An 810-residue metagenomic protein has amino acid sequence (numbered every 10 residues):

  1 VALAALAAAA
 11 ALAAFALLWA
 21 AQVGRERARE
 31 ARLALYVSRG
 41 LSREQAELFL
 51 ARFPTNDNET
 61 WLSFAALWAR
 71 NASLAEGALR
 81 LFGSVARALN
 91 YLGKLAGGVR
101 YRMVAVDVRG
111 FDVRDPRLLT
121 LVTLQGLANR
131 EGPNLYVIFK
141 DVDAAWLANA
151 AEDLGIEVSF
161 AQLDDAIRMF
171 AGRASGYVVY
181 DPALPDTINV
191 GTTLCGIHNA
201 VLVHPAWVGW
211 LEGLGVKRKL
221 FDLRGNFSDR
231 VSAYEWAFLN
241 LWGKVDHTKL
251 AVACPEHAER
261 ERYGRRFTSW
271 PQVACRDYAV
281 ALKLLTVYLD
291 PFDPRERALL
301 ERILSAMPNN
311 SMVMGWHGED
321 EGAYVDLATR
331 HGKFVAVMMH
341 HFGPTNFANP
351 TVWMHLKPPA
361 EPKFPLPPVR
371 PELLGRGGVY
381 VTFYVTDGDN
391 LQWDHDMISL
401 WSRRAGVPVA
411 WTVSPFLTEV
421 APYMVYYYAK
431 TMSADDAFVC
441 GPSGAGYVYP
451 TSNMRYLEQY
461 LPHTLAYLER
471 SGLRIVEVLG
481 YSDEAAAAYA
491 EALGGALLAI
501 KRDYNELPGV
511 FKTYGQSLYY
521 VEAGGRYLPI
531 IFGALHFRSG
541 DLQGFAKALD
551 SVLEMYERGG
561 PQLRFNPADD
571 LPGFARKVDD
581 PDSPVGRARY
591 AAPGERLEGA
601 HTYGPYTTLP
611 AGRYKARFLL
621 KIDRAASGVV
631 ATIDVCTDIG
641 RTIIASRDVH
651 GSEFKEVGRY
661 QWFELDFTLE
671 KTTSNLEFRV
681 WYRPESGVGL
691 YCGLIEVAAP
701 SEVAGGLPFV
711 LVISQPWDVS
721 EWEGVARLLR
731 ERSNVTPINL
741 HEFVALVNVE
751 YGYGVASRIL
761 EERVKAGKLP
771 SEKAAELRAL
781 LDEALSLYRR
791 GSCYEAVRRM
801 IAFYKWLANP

Functional and structural regions predicted by a protein language model:
G24-H355: Preference for solvent-exposed, low-hydrophobicity sequence contexts
L300, L304-G315, V381-D396, S402-G406 (+4 more regions): Catalytic grooves of carbohydrate-active enzymes
N349-Y427: Active-site beta->alpha N-cap acidic-glycine motif
L373-G375, I398-A405, T418-S443, Y467-L468 (+2 more regions): Acidic (Asp/Glu)-rich catalytic clusters
P584-K615, R659-F663: Short beta-strands within extracellular/lumenal beta-sheet-rich domains
G640-T673: Extracellular carbohydrate recognition and processing domains and analogous Trp-centered ligand-binding platforms
R679-G687: Short beta-strand-plus-loop segments that form exposed binding edges in beta-rich domains
V749-R790, L807-P810: Amphipathic, heptad-repeat alpha-helical segments
